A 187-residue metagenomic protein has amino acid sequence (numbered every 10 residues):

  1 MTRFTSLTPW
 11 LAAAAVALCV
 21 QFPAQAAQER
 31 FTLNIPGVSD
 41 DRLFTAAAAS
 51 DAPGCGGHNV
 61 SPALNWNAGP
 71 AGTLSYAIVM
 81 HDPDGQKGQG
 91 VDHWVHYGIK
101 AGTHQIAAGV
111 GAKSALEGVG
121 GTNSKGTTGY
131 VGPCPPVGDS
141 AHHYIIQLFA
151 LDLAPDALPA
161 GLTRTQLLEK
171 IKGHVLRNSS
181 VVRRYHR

Functional and structural regions predicted by a protein language model:
T2-L11: Bacterial N-terminal signal peptides that target proteins for export
W10-Q21: Bacterial N-terminal signal peptides
Q25-R187: N-terminus-centered regions that define maturation/targeting leaders and the start of the first functional domain
